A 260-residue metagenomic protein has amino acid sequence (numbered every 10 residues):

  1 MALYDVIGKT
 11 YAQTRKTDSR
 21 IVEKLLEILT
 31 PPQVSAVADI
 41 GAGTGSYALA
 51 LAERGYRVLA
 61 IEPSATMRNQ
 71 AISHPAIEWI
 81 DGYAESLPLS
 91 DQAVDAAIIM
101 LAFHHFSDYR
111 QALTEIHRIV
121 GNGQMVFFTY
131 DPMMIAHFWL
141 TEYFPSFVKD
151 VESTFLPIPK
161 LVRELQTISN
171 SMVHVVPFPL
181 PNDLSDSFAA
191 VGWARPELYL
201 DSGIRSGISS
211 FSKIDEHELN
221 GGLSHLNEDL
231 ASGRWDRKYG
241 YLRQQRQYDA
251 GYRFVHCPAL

Functional and structural regions predicted by a protein language model:
M1-A38, S46-A50, T66-Q70, M134 (+2 more regions): Conserved class I S-adenosyl-L-methionine
A36-A38, T44-S86: Class I SAM-dependent methyltransferase SAM/SAH-binding core
I98: A conserved beta-strand element that flanks and buttresses the S-adenosyl-L-methionine
L101-A102: Short catalytic micro-motifs in class I SAM-dependent methyltransferases
R110-Q124: A short glycine-rich, Lys/Arg-flanked "PGG" loop and its adjoining helix->strand segment in the class I
Q124-L156, D186-S187: Conserved class I S-adenosyl-L-methionine
S153-S169: Short alpha-helix
H174-L260: Conserved Class I S-adenosyl-L-methionine
